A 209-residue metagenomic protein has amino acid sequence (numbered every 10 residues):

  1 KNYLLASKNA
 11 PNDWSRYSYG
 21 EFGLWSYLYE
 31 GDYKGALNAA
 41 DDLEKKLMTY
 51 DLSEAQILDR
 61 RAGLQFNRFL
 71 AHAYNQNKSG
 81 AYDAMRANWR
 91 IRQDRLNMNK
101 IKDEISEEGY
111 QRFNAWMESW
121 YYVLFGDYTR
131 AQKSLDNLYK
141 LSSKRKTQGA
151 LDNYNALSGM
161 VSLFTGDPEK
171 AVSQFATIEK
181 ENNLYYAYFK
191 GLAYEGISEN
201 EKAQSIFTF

Functional and structural regions predicted by a protein language model:
K1-D41, K45, L52-G80, I105: Repeat-solenoid scaffold signature
L5-S15, D42-L58, R86-G109, D136-G149 (+2 more regions): Solenoid-like repeat scaffolds
S18, D59-G63, F113, N153 (+3 more regions): Residue register of alpha-helical TPR repeats
W25, L70, W120, M160 (+1 more regions): Residue-level recognition of tetratricopeptide repeat
A187-L192, G196-F209: C-terminal soluble interaction/assembly domains
